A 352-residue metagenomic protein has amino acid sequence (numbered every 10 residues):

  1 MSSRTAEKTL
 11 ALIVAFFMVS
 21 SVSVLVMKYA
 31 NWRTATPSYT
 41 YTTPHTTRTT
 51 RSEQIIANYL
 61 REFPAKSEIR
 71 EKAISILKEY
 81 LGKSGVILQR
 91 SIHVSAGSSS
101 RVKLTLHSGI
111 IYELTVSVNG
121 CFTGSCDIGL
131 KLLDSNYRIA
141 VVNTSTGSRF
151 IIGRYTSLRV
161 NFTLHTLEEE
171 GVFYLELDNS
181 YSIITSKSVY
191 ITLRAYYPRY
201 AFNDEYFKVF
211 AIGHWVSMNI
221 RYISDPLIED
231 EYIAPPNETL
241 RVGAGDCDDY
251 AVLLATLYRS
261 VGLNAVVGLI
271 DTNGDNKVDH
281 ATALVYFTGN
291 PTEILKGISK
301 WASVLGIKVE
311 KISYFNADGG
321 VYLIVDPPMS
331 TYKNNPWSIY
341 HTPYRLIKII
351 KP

Functional and structural regions predicted by a protein language model:
M1-A65, I69-L77, L114, L130 (+6 more regions): Secretory targeting signatures
R51-I87, Y197-V242: Secondary-structure boundary elements
S91-V94, C121-V160, I183-A195: Surface-exposed beta-strand/loop patches in noncatalytic accessory domains and peripheral targeting/linker segments
S95-L106, R159-V160: Short beta-strands within extracellular/lumenal beta-sheet-rich domains
L106, L164-L167, Y314-N316: Short, flexible loop/turn segments at beta-strand junctions in immunoglobulin-like and fibronectin type III
L106-L114, E169-V172: Extended extracellular/luminal ectodomain segments enriched in beta-structured repeat modules
S117-G120, L175-I184: Short beta-strand-plus-loop segments that form exposed binding edges in beta-rich domains
D249-P352: Hydrophobic/aromatic-rich core segments of domains that either
